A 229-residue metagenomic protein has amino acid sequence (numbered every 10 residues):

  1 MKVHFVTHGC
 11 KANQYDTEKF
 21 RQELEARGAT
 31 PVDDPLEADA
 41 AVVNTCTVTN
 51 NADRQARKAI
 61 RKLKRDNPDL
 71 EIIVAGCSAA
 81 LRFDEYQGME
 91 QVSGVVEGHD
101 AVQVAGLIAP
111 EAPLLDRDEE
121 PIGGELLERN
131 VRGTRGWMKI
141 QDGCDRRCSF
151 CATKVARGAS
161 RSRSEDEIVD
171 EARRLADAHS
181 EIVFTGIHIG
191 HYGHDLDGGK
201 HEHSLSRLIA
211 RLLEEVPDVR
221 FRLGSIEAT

Functional and structural regions predicted by a protein language model:
M1-G193, S204: Proteins enriched for Cys/Gly/acidic motifs involved in redox and nucleic-acid/cofactor modification
H188-G193, V219-R220, A228-T229: Conserved radical SAM core fold
L196: Short aromatic-enriched loop/helix-cap "lid" or pocket-rim segments at secondary-structure transitions that line
G199-R220: Alpha-helix-loop-beta-strand connector modules within alpha/beta enzyme cores
